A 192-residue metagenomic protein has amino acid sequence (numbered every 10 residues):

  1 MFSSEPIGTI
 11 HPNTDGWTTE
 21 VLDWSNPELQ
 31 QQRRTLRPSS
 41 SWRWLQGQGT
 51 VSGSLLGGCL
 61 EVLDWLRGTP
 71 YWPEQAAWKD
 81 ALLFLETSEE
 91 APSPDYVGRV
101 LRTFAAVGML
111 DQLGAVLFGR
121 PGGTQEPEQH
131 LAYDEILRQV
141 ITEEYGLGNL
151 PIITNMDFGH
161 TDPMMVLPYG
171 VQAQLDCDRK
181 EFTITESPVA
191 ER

Functional and structural regions predicted by a protein language model:
M1-L60: Conserved anion/nucleotide-ligand pocket segment
F2-H11, W65-G68, W72, A106-M109 (+3 more regions): Generic secondary-structure signature for well-ordered alpha-helical cores
R34-W44, T69-A76, P127-L131, L137-I141: Short low-complexity stretches enriched in small and charged residues
P38-W44, K79-A81, A115-R120: Short acidic (Asp/Glu) and glycine-rich catalytic loops that position anionic groups and cofactors
G49-T50, L66-Y71, V100-T103, G159: Glycine-rich, charged/polar anion/phosphate-binding loops that engage phosphate groups from diverse ligands
S54-Y96: Oxyanion-binding "anion nests"
A91-R192: C-terminal active-site/capping subdomain that shapes the small-molecule cofactor and substrate pocket of enzyme
